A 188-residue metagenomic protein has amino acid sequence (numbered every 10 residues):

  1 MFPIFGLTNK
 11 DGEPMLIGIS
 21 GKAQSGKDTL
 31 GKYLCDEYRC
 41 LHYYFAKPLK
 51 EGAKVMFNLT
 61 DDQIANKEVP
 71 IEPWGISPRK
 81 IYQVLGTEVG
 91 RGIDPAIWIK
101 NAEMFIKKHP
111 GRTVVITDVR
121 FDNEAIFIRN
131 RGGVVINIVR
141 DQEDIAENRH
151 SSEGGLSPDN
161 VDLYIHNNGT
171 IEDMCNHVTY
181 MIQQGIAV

Functional and structural regions predicted by a protein language model:
M1-L16: Extreme N-terminal, non-catalytic leader segments that precede Walker-type/kinase nucleotide-binding cores
I19: Hydrophobic anchor at the beta1->P-loop junction of P-loop NTPases
A23, A96, N123-V188: Small-molecule kinase domains that catalyze NTP-dependent phosphoryl transfer to phosphate-bearing small molecules
K27: Conserved lysine of the Walker
L30: Hydrophobic positions on the alpha1 helix immediately C-terminal to the Walker A/P-loop
D36-Y43: Post-Walker A helix-loop "phosphate-sensing" segment adjacent to the P-loop in P-loop NTPases
K47-R112: ATP-dependent small-molecule kinase phosphotransfer cores that center on conserved nucleotide phosphate-binding segments
D118-F121: Short, well-ordered beta-to-alpha junction loops that form the rim of enzyme active sites and present histidine/acidic
